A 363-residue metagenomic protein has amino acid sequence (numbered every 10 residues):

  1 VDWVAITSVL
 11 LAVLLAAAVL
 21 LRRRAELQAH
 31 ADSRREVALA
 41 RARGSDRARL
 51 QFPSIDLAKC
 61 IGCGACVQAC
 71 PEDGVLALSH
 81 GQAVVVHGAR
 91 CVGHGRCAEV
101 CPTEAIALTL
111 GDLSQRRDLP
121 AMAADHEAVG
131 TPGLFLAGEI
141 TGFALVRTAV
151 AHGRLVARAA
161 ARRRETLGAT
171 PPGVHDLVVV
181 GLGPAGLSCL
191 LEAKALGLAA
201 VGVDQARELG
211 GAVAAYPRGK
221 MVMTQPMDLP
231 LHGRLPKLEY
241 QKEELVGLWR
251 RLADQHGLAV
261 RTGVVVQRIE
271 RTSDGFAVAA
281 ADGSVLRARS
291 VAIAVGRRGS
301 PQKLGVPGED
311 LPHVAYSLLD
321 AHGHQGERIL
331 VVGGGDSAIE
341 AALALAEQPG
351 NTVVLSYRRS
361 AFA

Functional and structural regions predicted by a protein language model:
V1-Q68, A77-S79, E99, T109: Non-ligating segments of multi-cofactor redox enzymes
L39-G62, V75-G93, L113-D125, I140 (+2 more regions): Ferredoxin-like iron-sulfur electron-transfer modules
I61-D73, A89-E104: Local cysteine-cluster metal-coordination motifs and their immediate loop/turn environment, predominantly Fe-S cluster
G74, A105-P120, D282, S290-L319: Glycine-rich beta-alpha-beta "Rossmann" dinucleotide-binding loop(s) and their flanking helix/strand
A77, G81, R117, T148 (+2 more regions): Beta1-alpha1 glycine-rich phosphate/pyrophosphate-binding loop at the start of Rossmann-like nucleotide-binding domains
H126-V201, S317-F362: Rossmann-like dinucleotide/flavin-binding elements
V129-G130, L136-G138, A288, A294-G296 (+2 more regions): Short, well-ordered coil/turn residues at beta-beta hairpins and beta-strand->alpha-helix junctions within
Y240-S300: Feature captures the FAD/FMN-dependent oxidoreductase FAD-binding
